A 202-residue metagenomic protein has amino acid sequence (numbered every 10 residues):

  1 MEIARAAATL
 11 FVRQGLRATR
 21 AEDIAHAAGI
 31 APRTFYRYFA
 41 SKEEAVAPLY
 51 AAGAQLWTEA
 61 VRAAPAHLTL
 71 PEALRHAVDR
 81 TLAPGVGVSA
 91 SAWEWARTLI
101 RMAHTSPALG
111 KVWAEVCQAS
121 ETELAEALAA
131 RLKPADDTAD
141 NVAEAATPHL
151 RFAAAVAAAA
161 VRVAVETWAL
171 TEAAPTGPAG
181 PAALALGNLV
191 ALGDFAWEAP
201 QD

Functional and structural regions predicted by a protein language model:
M1-I30: Basic, helix-initiating cap at the start of DNA-binding domains
Q14-L16, G29, Y36-V46, A52: HTH DNA-binding helix-turn interface
P48, Q55-L99: Hydrophobic alpha-helical connector segments
G53, W57, T81, G85 (+3 more regions): Hydrophobic recognition helices of helix-based DNA-binding modules
P107-D136, P148-F152: Amphipathic alpha-helical packing segments from all-alpha helical-bundle domains
E126, A130, E166-D202: C-terminal peripheral helix-coil segments that are non-catalytic and often amphipathic
K133-A146, P175: Intrinsically disordered, low-complexity terminal tails and inter-domain linkers enriched for S/T/G/P/D/E
A146-A158, R162: Short, well-structured alpha-helical segments
